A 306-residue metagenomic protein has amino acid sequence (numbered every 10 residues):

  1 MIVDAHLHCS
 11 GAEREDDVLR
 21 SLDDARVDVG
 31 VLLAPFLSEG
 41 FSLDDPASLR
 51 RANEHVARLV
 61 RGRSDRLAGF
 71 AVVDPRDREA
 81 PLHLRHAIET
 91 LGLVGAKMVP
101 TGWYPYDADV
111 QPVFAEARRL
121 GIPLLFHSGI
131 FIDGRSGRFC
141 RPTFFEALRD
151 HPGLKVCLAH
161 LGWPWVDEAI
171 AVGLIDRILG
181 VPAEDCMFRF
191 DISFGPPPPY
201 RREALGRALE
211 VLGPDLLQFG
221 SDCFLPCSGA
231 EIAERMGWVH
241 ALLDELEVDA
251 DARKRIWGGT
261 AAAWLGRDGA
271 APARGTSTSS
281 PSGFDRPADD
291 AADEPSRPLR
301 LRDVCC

Functional and structural regions predicted by a protein language model:
M1-A5, D16-V29, R85-H86, L212-Q218 (+1 more regions): Mid-to-C-terminal alpha-helical segments outside catalytic/metal-binding sites
M1-P112, E116-L120, D191, G237 (+2 more regions): Mid-domain alpha/beta scaffold segments of enzyme catalytic cores
C9-S10, I130, W163, L225: Short active-site segment of divalent metal-dependent hydrolases/proteases that encodes the spacing between
E15-D16, L43-D45, L82-L84, V110 (+5 more regions): Short aromatic-enriched loop/helix-cap "lid" or pocket-rim segments at secondary-structure transitions that line
P35, P75, T101, G129 (+3 more regions): Flexible loop residues that form catalytic and substrate-binding hotspots at small-molecule/glycan-binding clefts
L37-G62, F131-A147, A230-E247, I256-A261: Ligand-binding grooves and catalytic loops that recognize ribose/phosphate and carbohydrate rings, and esterified lipid
L59-L67, D150-L154, V211, E245-A252: A structural motif corresponding to the C-terminal end of an alpha-helix and its immediate exit/capping segment
V94-G95, W103-Q218, L301, C305: Catalytic pocket-lining loop regions of alpha/beta-barrel enzymes, especially the amidohydrolase/enolase/GH5 lineages
